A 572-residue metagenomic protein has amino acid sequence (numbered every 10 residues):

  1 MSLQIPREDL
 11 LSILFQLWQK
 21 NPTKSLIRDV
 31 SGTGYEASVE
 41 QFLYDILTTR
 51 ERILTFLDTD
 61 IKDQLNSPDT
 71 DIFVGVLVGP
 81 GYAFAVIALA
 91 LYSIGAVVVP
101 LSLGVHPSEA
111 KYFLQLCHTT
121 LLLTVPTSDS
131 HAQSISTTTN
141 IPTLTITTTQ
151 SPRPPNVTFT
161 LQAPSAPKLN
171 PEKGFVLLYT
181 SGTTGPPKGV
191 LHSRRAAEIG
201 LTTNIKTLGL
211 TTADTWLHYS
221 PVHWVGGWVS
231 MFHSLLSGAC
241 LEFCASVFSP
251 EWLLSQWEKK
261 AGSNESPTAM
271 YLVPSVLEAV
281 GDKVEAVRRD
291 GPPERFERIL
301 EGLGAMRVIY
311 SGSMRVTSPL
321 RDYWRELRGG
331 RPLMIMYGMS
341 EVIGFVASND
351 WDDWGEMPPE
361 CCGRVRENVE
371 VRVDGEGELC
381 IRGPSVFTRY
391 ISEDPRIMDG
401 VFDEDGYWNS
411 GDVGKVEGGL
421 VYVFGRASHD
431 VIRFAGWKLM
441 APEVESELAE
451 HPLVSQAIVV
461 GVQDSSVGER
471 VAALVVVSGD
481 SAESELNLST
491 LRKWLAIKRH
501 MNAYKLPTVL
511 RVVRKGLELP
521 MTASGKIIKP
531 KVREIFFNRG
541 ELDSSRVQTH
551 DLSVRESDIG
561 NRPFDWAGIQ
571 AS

Functional and structural regions predicted by a protein language model:
M1-I72, L89, E258-K259, S544 (+1 more regions): N-lobe entry segment of adenylate-forming
G34, I458-Q463, A472-L474, R492-S572: Conserved C-terminal "lid"/linker of ANL adenylate-forming enzymes
Y35, R52-V105, H218-Y219, K438: Conserved AMP-binding/adenylate-forming
E36-E40, F175-T202: Conserved AMP-binding A3 loop
E198-T215, V222-A269, E278-V284: Conserved AMP-binding/adenylation subdomain of ANL enzymes
L236, P267-Y271, V284-E356, E370: Gly/Ser/Thr-rich phosphate-binding loop
R364-N368, D374-V401, L420, W437-L439: Conserved ATP/PPi-binding loop(s) of AMP-dependent carboxylate-activating enzymes
G383, T388-R389, G411-K505: AMP-binding/adenylate-forming catalytic core of the ANL superfamily
